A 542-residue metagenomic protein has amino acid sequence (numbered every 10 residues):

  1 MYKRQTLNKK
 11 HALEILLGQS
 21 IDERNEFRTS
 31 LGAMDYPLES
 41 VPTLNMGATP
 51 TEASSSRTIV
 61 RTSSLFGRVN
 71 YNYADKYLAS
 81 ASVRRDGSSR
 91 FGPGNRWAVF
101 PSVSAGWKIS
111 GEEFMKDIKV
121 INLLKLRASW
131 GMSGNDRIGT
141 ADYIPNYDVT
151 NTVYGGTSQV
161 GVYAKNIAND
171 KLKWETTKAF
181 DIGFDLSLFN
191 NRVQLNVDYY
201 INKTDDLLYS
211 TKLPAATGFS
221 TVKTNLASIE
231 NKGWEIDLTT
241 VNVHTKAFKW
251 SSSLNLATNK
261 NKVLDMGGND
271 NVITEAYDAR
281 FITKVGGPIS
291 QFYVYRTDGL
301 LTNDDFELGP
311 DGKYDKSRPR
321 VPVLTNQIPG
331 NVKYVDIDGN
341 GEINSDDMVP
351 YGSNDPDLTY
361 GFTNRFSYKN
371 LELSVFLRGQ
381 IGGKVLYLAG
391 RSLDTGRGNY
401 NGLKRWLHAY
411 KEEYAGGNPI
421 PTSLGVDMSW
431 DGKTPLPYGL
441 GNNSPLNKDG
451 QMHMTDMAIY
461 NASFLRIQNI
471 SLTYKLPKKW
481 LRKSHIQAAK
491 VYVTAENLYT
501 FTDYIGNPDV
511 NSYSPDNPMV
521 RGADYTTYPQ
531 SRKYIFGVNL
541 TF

Functional and structural regions predicted by a protein language model:
M1-V294, G450, M454-F542: Extracellular/periplasmic, surface-exposed regions of secreted and cell-surface proteins
Y71, I337, F366: Short aromatic-centered micro-motifs
S88, Q380-K490, A495: Extracytoplasmic gating/loop element in the C-terminal half of outer-membrane beta-barrel translocons and assembly
T224, V241-G352, S392-P437: Conserved small-residue
S253, D346, P356-N370, Q468-T473 (+1 more regions): Conserved SET/PR-domain catalytic core that frames the SAM/AdoMet-binding pocket
G341-D346, P350-N354, G450-A462: Amphipathic, heptad-repeat alpha-helical segments used for oligomerization and assembly
Y351-L388: Glycine-rich, aromatic-lined ligand/substrate-binding cores of catalytic and carbohydrate-binding domains
